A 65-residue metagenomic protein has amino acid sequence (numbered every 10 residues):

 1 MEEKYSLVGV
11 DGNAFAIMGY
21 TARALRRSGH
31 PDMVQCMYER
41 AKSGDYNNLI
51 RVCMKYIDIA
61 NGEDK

Functional and structural regions predicted by a protein language model:
M1-K65: Long, contiguous binding/interaction regions
